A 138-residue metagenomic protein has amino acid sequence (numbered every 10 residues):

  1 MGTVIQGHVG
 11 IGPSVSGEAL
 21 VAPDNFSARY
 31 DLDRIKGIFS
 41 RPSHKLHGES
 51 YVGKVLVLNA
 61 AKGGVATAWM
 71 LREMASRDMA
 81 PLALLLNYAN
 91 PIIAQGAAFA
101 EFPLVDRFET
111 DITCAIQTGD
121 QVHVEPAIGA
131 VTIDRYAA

Functional and structural regions predicted by a protein language model:
V4-I11, L20-T132: Feature captures the catalytic cores and cofactor-binding loops of soluble hydro-lyases/lyases that act on carboxylate
T132-A138: Short beta-strand-to-coil "C-cap" segments at the C-terminal boundary of structured domains/repeats, marking
